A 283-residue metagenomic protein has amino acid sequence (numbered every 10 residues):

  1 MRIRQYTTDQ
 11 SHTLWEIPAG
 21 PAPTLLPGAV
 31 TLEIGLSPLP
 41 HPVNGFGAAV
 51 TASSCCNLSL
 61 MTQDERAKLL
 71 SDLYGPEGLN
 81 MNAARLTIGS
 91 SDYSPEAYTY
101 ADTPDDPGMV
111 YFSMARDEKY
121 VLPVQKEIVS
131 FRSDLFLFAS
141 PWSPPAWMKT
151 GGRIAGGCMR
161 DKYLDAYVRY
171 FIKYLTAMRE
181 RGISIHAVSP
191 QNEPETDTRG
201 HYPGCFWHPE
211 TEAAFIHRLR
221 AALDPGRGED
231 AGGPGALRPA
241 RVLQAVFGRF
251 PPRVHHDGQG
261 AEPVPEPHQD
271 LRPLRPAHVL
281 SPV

Functional and structural regions predicted by a protein language model:
M1-P23: N-terminal zymogen propeptides
W15-I185, H217: N-terminal catalytic cores of secreted or lumenal carbohydrate-active enzymes
T51-S53, G89-S91, W142-P144, P190-E195 (+2 more regions): Active-site beta-loop-alpha junctions enriched in small/polar residues
I128-S130, L223, L271: A generic structural signal for well-ordered alpha-helical segments
R132-L135, G228-E229, R275-P276: A short helix->loop->beta-strand "cap" motif at the edges of active sites that frequently abuts
D165-A187, P194-R253: Active-site neighborhood of glycoside hydrolase catalytic domains
A245-V283: Aromatic/acidic polysaccharide-binding cleft in carbohydrate-active enzymes
